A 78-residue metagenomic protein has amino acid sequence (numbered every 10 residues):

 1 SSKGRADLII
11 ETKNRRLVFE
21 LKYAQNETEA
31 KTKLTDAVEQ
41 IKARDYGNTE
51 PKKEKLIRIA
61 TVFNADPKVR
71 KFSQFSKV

Functional and structural regions predicted by a protein language model:
S1-V78: Structural signature of nuclease core domains in nucleic-acid processing machines
